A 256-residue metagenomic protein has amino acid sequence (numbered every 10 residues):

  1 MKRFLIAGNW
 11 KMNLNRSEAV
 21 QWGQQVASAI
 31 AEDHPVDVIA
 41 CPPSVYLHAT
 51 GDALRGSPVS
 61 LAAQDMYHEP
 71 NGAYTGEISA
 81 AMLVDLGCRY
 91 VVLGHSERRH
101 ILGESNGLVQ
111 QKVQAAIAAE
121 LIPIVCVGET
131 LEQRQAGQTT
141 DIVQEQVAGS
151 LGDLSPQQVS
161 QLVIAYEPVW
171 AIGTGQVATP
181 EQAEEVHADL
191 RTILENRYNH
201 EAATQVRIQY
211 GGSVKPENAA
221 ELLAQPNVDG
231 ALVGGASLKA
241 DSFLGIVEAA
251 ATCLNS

Functional and structural regions predicted by a protein language model:
M1-S256: Active-site loop-to-helix "anion-binding N-cap" substructures in soluble metabolic enzymes
